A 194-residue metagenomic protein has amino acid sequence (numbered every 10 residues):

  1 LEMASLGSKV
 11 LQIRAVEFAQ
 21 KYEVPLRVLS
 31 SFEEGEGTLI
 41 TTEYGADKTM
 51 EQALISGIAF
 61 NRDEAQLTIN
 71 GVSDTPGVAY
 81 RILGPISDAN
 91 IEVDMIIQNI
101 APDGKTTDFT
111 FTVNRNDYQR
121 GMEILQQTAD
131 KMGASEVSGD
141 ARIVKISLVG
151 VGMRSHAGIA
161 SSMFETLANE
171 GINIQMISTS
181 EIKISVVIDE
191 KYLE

Functional and structural regions predicted by a protein language model:
L1-T179, K183-E194: C-terminal catalytic "cap/lid" subdomain
